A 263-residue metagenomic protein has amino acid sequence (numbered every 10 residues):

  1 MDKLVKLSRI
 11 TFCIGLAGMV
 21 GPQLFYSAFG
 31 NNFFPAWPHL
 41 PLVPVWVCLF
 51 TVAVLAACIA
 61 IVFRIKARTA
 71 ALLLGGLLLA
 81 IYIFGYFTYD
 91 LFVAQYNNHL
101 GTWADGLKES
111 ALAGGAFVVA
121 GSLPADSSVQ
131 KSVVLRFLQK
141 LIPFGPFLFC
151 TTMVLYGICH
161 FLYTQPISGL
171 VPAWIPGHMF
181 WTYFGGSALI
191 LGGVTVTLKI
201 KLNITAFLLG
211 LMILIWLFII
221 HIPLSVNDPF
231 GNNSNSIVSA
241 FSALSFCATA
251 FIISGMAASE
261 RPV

Functional and structural regions predicted by a protein language model:
M1-A28, N32, P44-A56, V62-L162 (+2 more regions): Extended, low-polarity transmembrane helix blocks
A28-P41, Y163-P176: Short juxtamembrane and helix-loop transition motifs at transmembrane-helix boundaries in membrane proteins
